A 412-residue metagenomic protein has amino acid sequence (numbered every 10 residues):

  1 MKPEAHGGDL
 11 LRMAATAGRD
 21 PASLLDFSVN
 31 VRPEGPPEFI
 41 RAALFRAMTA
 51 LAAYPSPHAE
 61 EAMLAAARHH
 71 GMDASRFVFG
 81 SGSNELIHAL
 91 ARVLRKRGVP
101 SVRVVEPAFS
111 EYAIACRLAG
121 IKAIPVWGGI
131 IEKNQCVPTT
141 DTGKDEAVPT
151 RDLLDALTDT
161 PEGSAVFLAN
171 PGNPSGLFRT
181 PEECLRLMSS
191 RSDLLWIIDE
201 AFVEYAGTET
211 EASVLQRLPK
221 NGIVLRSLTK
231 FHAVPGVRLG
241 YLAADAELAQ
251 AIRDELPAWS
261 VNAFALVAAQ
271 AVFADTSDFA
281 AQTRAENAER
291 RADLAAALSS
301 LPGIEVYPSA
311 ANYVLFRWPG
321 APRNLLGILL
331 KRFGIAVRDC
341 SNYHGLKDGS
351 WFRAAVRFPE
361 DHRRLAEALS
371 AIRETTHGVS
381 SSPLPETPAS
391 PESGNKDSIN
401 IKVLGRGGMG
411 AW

Functional and structural regions predicted by a protein language model:
M1-A53, E162: N-terminal "arm"/small-domain region of PLP-dependent enzymes with the aminotransferase-like
M63-S101: Phosphate-binding glycine-rich loop
S81-N84, V104-I121, W259: Substrate-binding/gating loop at the entrance of the active-site cleft, primarily in PLP-dependent aminotransferase-like
V93-A115, I131-N134: Conserved PLP-anchoring active-site segment centered on the Schiff-base-forming lysine
G129-A206: Active-site phosphate-binding strand-loop segment of PLP-dependent enzymes
E182, R332, G345-G405, M409-W412: PLP-dependent enzyme catalytic core of the Aspartate aminotransferase-like
N221-S300, I304-Y307: PLP-dependent aminotransferase class I/II
N287-A288, L301-F333, V356: Conserved PLP-binding catalytic core of the aspartate aminotransferase-like
